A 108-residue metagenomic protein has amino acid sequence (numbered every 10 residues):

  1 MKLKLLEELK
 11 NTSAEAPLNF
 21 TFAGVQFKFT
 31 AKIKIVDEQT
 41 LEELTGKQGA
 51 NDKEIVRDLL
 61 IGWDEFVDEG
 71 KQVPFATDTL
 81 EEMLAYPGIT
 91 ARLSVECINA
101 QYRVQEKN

Functional and structural regions predicted by a protein language model:
M1-G46: Short, charged/polar N-terminal "headpieces" of proteins
V25-F27, I35-N108: Short, surface-exposed, charged amphipathic helix/loop patches that serve as local interaction elements
